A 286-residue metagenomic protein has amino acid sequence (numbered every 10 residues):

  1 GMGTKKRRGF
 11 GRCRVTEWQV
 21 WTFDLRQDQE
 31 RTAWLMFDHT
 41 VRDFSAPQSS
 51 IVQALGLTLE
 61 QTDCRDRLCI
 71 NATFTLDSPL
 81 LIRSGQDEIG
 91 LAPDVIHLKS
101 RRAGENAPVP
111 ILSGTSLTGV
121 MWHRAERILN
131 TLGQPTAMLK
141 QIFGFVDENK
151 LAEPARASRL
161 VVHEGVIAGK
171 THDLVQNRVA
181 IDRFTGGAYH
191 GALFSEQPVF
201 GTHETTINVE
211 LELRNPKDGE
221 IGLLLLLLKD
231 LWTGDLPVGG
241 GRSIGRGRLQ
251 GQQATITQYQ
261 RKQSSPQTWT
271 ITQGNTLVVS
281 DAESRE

Functional and structural regions predicted by a protein language model:
G1-E286: Small/polar/charged residue-enriched interaction surfaces, especially the RNA/DNA-contacting tracks of RNP/CRISPR
